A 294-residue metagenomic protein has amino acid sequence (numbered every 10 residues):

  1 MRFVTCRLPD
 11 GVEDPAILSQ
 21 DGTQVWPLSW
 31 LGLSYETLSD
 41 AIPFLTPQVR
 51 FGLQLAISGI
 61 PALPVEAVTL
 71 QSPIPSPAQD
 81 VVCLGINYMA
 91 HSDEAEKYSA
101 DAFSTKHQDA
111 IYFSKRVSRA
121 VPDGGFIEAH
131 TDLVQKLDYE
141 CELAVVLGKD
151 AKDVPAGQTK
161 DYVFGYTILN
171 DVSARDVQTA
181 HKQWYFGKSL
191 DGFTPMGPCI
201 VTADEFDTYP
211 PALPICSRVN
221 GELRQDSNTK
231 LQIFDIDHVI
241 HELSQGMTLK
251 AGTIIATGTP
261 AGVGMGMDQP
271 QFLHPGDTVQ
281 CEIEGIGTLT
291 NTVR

Functional and structural regions predicted by a protein language model:
M1-K106, A110, Q280: N-terminal non-catalytic cap/leader segment that marks the start of a structured domain
V4, Q71-P73, A100-F103, E128-L137 (+3 more regions): A generic local secondary-structure boundary/capping motif
R7, C83-L84, S114, D138-G148 (+3 more regions): Short beta-strand segments
L8-D10, L18-Q24, L147-K149, A203 (+2 more regions): Short acidic-glycine loop/turn motifs at beta-strand connectors
E13, V49-R50, Q54, P61-L63 (+5 more regions): Catalytic-pocket segment enriched in acidic/His residues
Y98, I111-H130, A151-K152, G192-V201 (+1 more regions): Short catalytic-site patches enriched in acidic/histidine residues that coordinate or position cofactors/metals
A100-V121, Y139, H274-G285: Structural signature of FAD isoalloxazine-binding scaffolds in flavoprotein oxidoreductases
V121-F164, L169-S173: Non-heme Fe(II) oxygenase catalytic core, chiefly the N-lobe of the double-stranded beta-helix
